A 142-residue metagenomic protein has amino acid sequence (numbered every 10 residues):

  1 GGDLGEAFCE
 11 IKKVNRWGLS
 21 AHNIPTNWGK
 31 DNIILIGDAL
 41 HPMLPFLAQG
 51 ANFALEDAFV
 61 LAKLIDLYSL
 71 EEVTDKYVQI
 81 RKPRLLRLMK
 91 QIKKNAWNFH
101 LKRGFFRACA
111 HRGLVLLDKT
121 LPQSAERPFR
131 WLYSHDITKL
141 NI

Functional and structural regions predicted by a protein language model:
G1-W17: Conserved FAD/dinucleotide-binding core of flavoprotein oxidoreductases
G2-D3, R84, K102, T120-S124: Short secondary-structure junctions and interdomain/linker hinges
L4, L70-T74, C109: Hydrophobic side chains within well-formed alpha-helices
L4-F8, L88-M89, A125-P128: Short, hydrophobic secondary-structure boundary micro-motifs
K13-N98: Conserved mid-domain beta->alpha element of the FAD-binding
I92-H111: Crotonase-superfamily enoyl-CoA hydratase/isomerase domain that binds and transforms CoA-thioester intermediates
H111-I142: C-terminal auxiliary extensions adjacent to catalytic cores
